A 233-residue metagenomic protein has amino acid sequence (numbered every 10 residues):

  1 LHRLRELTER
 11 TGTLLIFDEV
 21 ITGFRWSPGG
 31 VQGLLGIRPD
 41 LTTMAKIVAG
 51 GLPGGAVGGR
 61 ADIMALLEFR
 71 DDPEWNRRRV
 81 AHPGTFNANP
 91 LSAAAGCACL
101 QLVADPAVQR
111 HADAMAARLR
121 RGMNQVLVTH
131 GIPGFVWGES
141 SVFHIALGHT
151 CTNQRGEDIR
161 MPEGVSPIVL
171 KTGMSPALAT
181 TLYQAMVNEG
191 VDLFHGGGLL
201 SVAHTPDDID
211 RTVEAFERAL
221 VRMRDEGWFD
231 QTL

Functional and structural regions predicted by a protein language model:
L1-L233: Conserved N-terminal phosphate-binding loop of PLP-dependent enzymes in the Aspartate aminotransferase
